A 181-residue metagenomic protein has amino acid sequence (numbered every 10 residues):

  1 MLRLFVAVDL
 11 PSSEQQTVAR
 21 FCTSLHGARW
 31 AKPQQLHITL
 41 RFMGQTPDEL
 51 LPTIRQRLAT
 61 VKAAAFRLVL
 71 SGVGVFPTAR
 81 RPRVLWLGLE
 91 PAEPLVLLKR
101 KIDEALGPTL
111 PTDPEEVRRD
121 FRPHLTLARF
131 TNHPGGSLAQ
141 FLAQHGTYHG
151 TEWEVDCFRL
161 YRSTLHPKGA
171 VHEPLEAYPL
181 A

Functional and structural regions predicted by a protein language model:
M1-A181: Histidine-dependent nucleotide/RNA phosphoesterase domain, centered on the 2H-phosphoesterase fold with its duplicated
